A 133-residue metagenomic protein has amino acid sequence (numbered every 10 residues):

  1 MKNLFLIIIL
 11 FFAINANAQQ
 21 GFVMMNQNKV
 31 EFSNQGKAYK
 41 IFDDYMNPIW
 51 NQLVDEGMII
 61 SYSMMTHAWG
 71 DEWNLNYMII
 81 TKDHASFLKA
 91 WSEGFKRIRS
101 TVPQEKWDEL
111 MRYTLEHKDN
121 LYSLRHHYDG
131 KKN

Functional and structural regions predicted by a protein language model:
N3-N15: Sec-dependent N-terminal signal peptides
N17-Q19: Boundary of Sec targeting at the N-terminus
M24-M58, S63: N-terminal targeting signals for Sec/Tat export/insertion, comprising classic cleavable signal peptides
K29, M78-I80: Short hydrophobic/aromatic beta-strand micro-patches that form the beta-sheet surface supporting nucleotide- or nucleic
Y39, L75, L88-S92: Short, solvent-exposed loop/turn and secondary-structure capping segments
Y45-P48, Q52-I60, I80-R125: An amphipathic, aromatic/His-enriched active-site/gating alpha helix that lines ligand/cofactor pockets
I60-M78: Acidic helix-start/capping segments at beta-turn-to-alpha-helix junctions
K132-N133: Short, solvent-exposed mixed-charge patches
